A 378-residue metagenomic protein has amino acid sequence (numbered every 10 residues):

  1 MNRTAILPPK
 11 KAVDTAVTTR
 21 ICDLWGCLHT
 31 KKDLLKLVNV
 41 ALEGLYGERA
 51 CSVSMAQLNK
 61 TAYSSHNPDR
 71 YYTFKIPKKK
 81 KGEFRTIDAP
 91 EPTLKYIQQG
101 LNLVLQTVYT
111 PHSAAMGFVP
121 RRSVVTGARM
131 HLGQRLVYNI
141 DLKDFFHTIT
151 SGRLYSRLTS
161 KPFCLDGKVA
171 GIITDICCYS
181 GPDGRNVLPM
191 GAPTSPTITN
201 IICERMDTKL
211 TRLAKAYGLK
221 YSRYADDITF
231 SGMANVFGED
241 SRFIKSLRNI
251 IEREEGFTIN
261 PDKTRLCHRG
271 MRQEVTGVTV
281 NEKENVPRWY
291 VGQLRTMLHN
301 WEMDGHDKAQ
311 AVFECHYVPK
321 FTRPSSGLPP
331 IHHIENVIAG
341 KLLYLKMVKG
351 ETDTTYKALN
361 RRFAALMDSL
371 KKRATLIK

Functional and structural regions predicted by a protein language model:
M1-I76, T86-L136, I140, F145-I149 (+6 more regions): Right-hand nucleic-acid polymerase module
R70-T73, A216-K220: Short small/polar-residue motifs
N139-K143, G191, S195, Y217-A234: Catalytic palm active-site di-aspartate
